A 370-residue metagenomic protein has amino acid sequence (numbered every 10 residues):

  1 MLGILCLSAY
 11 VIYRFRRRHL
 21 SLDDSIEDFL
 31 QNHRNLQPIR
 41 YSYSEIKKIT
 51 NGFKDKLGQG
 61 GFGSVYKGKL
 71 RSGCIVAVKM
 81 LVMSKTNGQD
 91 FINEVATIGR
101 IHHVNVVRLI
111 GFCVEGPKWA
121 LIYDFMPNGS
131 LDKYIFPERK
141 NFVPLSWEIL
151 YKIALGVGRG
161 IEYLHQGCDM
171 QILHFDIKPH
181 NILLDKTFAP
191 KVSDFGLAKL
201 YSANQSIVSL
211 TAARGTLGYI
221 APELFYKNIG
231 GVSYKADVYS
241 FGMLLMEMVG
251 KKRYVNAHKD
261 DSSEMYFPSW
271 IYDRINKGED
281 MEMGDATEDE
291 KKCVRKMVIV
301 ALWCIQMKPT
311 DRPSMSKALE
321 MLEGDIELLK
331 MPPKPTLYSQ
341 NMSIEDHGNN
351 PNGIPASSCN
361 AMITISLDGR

Functional and structural regions predicted by a protein language model:
M1, S21-D23, V76, D261-S262 (+1 more regions): Intrinsically disordered, low-complexity cytosolic regulatory tails and linkers adjacent to catalytic/signaling modules
M1-R34, D132-K140, L200-S202, L217 (+4 more regions): Terminal membrane/secretory targeting segments in land-plant proteins
Y66-M83, T97, R108: Glycine-rich ATP phosphate-binding loop
F91-A96: Regulatory alphaC helix of protein kinase catalytic domains
I110-P117, P127: Short beta-strand micro-motifs within the conserved protein kinase catalytic domain, predominantly in the N-lobe
G116-D124, D132-K133: A conserved loop-to-beta-strand element in the N-lobe of protein kinase catalytic cores that borders the ATP-binding
